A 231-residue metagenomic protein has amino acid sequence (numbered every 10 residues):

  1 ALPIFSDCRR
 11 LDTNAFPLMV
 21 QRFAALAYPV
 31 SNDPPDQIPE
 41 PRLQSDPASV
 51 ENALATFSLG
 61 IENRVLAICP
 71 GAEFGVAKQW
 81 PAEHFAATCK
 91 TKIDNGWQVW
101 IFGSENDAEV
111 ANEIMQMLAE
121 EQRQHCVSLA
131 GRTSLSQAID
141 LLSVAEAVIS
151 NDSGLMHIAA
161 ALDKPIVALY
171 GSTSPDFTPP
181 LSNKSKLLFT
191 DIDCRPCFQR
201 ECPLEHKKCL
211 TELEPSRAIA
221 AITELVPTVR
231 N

Functional and structural regions predicted by a protein language model:
A1-N231: Catalytic machinery of carbohydrate-active enzymes, primarily nucleotide-sugar-dependent glycosyltransferases
